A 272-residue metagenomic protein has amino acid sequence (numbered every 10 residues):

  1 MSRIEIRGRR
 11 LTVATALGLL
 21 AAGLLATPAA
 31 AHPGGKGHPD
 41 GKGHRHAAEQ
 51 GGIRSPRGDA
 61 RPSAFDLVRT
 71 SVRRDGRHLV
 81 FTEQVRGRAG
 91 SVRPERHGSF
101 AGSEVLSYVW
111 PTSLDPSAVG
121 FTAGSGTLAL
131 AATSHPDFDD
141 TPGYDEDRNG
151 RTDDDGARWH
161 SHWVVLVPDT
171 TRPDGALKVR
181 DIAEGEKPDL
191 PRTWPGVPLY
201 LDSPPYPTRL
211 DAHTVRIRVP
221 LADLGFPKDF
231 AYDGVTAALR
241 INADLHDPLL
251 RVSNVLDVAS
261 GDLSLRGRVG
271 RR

Functional and structural regions predicted by a protein language model:
S2-A31: Secretory targeting and sorting signals
G23-R45: C-terminal region of N-terminal signal peptides and the immediate post-cleavage residues of exported proteins
D40-S63: N-terminal low-complexity, Pro/Thr/Ser-rich intrinsically disordered segments that act as propeptides or flexible
R61-V167: Surface-exposed, glycine/proline- and aromatic-rich loop segments on solvent-exposed faces across compartments
T112-G120, K228-R272: Acidic/polar low-complexity flexible segments
G150-R151, A157, L177, L221-A222 (+1 more regions): Mixed-charge (acidic/basic) macromolecular-recognition segments
V167-P220: Short helix-loop boundary/capping segments
Y200-P204, A212, L221-K228, G234-I241: Mature extracytoplasmic/lumenal regions of exported proteins
